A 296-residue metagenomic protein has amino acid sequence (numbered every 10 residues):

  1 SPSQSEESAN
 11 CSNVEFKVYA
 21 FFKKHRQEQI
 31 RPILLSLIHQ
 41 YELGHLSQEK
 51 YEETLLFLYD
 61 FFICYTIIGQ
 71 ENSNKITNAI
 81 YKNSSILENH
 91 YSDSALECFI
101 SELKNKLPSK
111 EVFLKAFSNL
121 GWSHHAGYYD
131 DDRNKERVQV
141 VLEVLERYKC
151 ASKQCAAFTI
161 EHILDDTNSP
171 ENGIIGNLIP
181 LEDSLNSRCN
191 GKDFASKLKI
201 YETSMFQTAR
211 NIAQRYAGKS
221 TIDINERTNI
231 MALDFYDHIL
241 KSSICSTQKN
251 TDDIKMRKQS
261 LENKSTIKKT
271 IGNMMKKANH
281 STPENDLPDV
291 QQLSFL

Functional and structural regions predicted by a protein language model:
S1-K135, Q259-H280: A cross-family structural signal marking well-folded subdomains
P2-S3, K24, I33-Y41, T54-Y65 (+7 more regions): Generic, well-ordered alpha-helical scaffold segments in large soluble proteins
H45-L56, D60-I63, I67, L107-S109 (+1 more regions): C-terminal, well-folded lobe of enzymatic/effector domains
E88-A217, I224-Y236, R257, G272: Betabetaalpha-Me/HNH-type nuclease active-site subdomain
